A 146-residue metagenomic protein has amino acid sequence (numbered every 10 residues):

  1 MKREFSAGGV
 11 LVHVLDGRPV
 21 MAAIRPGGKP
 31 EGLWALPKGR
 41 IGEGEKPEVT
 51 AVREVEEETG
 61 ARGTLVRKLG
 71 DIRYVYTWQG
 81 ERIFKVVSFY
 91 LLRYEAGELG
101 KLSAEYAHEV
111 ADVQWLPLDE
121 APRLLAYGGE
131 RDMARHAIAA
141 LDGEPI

Functional and structural regions predicted by a protein language model:
M1-L36: N-terminal strand-loop-strand
V14, E95, A139: Residue-level marker of positions within ordered structural domains that often coincide with functionally constrained
I41-D132: Unchanged
M133-A137: A small-molecule sensor/coupling module
D142-I146: Short, charged, intrinsically disordered terminal tails
